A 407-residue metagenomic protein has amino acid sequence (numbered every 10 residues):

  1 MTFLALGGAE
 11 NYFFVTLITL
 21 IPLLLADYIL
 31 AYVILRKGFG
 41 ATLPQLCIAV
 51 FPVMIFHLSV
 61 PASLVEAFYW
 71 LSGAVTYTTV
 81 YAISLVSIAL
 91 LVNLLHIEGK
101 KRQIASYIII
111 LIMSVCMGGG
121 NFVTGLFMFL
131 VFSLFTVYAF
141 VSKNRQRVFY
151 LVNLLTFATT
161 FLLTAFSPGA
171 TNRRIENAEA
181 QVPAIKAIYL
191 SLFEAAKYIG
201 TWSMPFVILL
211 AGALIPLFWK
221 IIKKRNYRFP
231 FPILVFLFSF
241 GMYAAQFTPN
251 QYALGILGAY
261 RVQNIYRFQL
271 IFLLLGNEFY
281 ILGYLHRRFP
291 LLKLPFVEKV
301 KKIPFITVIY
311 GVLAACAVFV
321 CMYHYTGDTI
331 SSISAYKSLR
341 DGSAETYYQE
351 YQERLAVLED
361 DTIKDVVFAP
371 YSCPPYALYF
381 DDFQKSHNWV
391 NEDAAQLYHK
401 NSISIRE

Functional and structural regions predicted by a protein language model:
M1-I18, L71, G118, F122-V262: Transmembrane catalytic cores of multi-pass membrane glycosyltransferases and polysaccharide-assembly enzymes
L6-L46, R145-Q146, F289-E407: Intrinsically disordered, polar/acidic, low-complexity terminal segments
L23-I34, I83-L95, L130-V137, A211-I215 (+1 more regions): Transmembrane alpha-helical segments
T42-V92, N121, A245-F279: Membrane-interface micro-motifs in multi-pass membrane enzymes
Q45-I55, Y107-S114, N153-A158, P230-A244 (+1 more regions): Transmembrane alpha-helical segments of multi-pass membrane proteins
N93-V115: Short hydrophobic alpha-helices at membrane interfaces in multi-pass membrane enzymes
K101-S106, V141-L155, R225-I233, L292-A315: Membrane-interfacial entry segments at the cytosolic side of transmembrane helices
T164, P168, P205, A211-K220 (+4 more regions): C-terminal transmembrane-bundle signature of multipass membrane proteins, characterized by strong activation on
